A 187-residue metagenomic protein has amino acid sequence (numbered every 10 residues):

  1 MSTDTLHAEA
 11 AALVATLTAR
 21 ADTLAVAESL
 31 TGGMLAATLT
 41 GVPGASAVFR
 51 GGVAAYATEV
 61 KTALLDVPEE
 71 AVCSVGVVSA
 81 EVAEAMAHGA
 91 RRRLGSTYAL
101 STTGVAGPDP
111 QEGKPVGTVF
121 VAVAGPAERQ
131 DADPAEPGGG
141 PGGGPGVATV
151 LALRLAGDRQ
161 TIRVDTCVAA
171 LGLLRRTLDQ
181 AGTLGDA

Functional and structural regions predicted by a protein language model:
M1-A187: Short alpha-helical segments enriched in small residues
